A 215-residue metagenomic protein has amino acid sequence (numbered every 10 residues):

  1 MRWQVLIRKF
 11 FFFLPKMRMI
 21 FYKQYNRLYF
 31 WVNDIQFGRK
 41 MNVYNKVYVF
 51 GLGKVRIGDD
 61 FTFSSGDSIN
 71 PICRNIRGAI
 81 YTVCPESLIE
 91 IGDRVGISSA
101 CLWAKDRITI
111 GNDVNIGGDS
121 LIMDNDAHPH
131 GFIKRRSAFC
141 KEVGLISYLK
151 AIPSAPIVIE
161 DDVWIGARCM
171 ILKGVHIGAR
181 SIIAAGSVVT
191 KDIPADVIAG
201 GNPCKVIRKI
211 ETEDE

Functional and structural regions predicted by a protein language model:
M1-H130, A138-V143, K150-D162, C169-I171 (+4 more regions): Domain-scale signature associated with acetyltransferase and cell-envelope carbohydrate enzymes
V175: Extracellular carbohydrate recognition
I183: Binuclear metal-ion centers of metallo-dependent hydrolases, dominated by the metallo-beta-lactamase
G186: Proline-glycine-enriched beta-turn/loop adjacent to the NAD(P) cofactor-binding site in Rossmann-like oxidoreductases
V189-T190: Short hydrophobic beta-strand element within catalytic cores of glycosyltransferases and related nucleotide-activated
